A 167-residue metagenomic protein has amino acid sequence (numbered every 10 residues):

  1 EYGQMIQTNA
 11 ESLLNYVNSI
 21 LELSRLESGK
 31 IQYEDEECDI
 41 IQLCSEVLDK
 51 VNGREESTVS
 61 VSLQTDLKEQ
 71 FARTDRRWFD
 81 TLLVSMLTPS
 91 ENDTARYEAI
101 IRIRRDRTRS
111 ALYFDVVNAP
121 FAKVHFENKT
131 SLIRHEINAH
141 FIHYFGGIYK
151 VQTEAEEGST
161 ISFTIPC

Functional and structural regions predicted by a protein language model:
T8-L13: Short alpha-helical segment of the dimerization/phosphotransfer core of two-component systems
I20, S24-D35: Helix-loop junction within the histidine kinase core
E34-D39, T58-Q70, D106: Conserved catalytic submotifs in the C-terminal HATPase_c
E34-D49, D80: A conserved beta-strand-to-alpha-helix junction within the catalytic ATP-binding
E98-S110, V117: Short beta-strand/loop element within the Bergerat-fold HATPase_c
I101-R102, G146-Q152: Glycine-rich ATP-binding loops of the HATPase_c
L112-H135: Glycine-rich/acidic phosphate-handling loop/turn and adjacent ATP-lid/helix of nucleotide-binding kinase/ATPase domains
I137-G146: Conserved glycine-/histidine-rich ATP-lid loop and adjacent helix of the Bergerat-fold HATPase_c
